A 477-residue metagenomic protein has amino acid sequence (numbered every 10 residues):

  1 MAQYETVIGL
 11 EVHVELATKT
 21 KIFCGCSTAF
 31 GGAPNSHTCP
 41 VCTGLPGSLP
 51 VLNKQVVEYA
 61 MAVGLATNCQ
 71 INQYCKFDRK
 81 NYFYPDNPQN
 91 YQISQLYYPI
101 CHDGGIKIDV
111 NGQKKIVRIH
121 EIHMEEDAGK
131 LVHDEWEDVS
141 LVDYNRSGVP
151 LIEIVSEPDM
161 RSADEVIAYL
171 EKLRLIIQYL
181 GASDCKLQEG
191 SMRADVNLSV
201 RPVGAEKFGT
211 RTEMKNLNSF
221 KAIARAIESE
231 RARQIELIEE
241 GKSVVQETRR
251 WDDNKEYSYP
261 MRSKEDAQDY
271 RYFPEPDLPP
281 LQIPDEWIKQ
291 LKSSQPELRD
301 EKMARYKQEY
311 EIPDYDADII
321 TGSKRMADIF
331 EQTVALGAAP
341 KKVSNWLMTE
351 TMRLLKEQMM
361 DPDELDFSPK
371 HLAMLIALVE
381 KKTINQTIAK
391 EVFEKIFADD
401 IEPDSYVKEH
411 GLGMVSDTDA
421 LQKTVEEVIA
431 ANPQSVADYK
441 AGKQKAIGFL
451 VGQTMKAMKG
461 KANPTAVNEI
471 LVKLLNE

Functional and structural regions predicted by a protein language model:
M1-E297, D314, A335-A339, T349 (+1 more regions): Basic, nucleic-acid-interacting segments
A2, E311, V334-V343, T383-I384 (+1 more regions): Structural motif
A17, N197, R201, A232 (+9 more regions): Amphipathic alpha-helical core segments of compact helical bundles
E189-P202, K307-I329, P340-E357, K370-L372 (+2 more regions): Core structural elements
W287-S294, E331-A338, L372-I384: Extended, non-catalytic structural segments that build the interaction scaffolds of large macromolecular assemblies
L336-G337, V343, T351-D366, M374-V379 (+1 more regions): M16/insulysin-pitrilysin zinc metalloprotease superfamily fold
P362-A373, A377, Q386-K456: Strongly charged, low-complexity linkers/loops
